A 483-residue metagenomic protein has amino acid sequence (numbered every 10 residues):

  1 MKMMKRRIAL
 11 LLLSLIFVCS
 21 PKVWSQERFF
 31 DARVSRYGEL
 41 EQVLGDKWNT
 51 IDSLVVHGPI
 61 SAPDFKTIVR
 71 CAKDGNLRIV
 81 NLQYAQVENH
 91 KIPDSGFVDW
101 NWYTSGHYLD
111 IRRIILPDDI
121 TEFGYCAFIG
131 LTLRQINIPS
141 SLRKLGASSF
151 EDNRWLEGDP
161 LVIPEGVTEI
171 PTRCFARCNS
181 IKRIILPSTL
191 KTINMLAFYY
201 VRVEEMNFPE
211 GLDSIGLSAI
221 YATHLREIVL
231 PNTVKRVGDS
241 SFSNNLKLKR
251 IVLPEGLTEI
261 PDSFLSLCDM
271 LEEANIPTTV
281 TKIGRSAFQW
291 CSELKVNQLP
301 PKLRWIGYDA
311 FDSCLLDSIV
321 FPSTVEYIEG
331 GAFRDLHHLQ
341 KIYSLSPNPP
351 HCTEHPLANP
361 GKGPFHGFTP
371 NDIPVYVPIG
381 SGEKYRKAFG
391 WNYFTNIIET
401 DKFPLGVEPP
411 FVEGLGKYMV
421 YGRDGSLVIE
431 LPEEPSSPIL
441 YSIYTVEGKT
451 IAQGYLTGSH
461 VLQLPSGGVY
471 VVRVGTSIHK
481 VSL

Functional and structural regions predicted by a protein language model:
K2-L10: Bacterial N-terminal signal peptides that target proteins for export
L11-C19: Bacterial N-terminal signal peptides
S20-S25: Sec/Tat signal peptide C-region and signal peptidase I cleavage site
E27-S35, D52-I60, L77-H90, Y103-E122 (+12 more regions): Structural signature of tandem-repeat unit edges
G38-K47, P63-A72, K91-G96, C126 (+10 more regions): Short, T/G/N/S-enriched strand-turn elements that build extracellular solenoid repeat scaffolds
G124-A127, G146-S149, P171-C174, N194-A197 (+7 more regions): Consensus positions within tandem repeat domains that build extended binding/scaffold surfaces
K362-L405: Membrane-proximal C-terminal cap and juxtamembrane stalk of leucine-rich repeat ectodomains
P409-L483: C-terminal outer-membrane/trafficking sorting elements
